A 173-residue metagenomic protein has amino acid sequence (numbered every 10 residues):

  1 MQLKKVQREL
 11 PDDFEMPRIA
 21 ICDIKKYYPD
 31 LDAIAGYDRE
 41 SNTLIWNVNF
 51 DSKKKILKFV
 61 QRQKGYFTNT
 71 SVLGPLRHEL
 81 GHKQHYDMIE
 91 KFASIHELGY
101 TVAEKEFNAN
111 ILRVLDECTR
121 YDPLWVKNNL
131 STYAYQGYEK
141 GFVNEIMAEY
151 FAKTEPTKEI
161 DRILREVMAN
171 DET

Functional and structural regions predicted by a protein language model:
M1-T173: Active-site-flanking segments in enzyme catalytic domains
